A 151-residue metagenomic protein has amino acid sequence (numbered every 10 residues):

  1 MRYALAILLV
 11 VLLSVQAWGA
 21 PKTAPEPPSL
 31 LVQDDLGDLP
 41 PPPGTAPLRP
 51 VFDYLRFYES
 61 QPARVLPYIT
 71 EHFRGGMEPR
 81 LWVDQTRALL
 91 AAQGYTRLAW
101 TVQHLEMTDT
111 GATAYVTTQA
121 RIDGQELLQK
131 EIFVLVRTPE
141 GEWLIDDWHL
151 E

Functional and structural regions predicted by a protein language model:
M1-A4: Positively charged n-region of N-terminal signal peptides that target proteins for export
A6-S14: Bacterial N-terminal signal peptides
S14, R56-S60, T70: Residues at helix-coil transition
W18-E59: Short, low-complexity N-terminal intrinsically disordered segments enriched in polar/charged residues
Y54, V65, L135: Hydrophobic pocket/interface hotspot
A63-D109: Short solvent-exposed beta->alpha transition segments
H104-E151: Exposed beta-sheet edge and beta->alpha loop/turn motif
